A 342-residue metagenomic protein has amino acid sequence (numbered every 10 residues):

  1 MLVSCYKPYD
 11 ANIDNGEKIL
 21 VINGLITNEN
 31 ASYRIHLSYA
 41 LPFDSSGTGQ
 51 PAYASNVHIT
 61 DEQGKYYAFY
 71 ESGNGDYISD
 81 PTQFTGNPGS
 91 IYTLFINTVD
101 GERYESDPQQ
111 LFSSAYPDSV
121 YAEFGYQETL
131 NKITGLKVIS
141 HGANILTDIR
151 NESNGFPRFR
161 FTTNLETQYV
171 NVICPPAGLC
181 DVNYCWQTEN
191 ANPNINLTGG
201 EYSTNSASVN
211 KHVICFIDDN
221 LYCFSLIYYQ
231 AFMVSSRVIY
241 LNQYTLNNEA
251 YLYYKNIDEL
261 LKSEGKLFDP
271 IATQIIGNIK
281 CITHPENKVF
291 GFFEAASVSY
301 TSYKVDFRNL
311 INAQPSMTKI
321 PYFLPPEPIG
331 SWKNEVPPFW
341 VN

Functional and structural regions predicted by a protein language model:
M1-V3: Sec-dependent bacterial lipoprotein signal peptides
Y6-N342: A sequence/structural signal for flexible, mid-protein segments enriched in small/helix-disrupting residues
